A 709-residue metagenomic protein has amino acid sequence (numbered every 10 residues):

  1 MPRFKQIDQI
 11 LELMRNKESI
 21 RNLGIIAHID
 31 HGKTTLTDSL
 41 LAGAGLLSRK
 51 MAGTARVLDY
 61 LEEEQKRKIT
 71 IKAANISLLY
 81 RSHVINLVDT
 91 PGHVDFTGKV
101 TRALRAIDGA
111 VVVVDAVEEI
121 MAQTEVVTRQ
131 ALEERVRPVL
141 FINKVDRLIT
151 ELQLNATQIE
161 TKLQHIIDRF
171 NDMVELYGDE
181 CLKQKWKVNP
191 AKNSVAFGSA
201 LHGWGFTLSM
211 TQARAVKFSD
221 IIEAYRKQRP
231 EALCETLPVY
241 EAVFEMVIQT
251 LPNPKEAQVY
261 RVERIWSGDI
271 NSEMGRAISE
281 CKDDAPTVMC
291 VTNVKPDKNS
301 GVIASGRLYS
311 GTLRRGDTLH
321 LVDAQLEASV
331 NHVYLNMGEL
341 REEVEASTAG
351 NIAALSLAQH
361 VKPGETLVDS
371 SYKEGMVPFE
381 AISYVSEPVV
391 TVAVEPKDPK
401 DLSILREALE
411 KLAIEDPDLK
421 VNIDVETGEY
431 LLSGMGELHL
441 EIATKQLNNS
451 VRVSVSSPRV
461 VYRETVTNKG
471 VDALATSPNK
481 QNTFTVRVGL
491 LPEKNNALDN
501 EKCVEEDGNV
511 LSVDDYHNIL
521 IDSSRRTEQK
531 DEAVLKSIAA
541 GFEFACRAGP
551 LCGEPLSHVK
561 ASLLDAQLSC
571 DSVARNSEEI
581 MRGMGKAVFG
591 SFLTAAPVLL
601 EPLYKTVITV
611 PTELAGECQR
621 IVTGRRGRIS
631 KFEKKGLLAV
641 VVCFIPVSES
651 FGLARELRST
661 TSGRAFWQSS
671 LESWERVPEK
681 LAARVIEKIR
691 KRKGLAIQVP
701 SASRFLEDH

Functional and structural regions predicted by a protein language model:
M1-I29, Q123-D297: P-loop NTPase catalytic nucleotide-binding module
M1-V114, I120, L152-N155, T161 (+1 more regions): P-loop NTPase switch module centered on the Walker A-proximal segment
T35, E235-Q249, N253, I352-S371: Structured, non-catalytic alpha/beta "coupling" segments that mediate domain-domain communication and provide generic
H83, I107-G109, E134-P138, P190-N193 (+3 more regions): Short glycine-/polar-rich loops that comprise or flank the Walker A/P-loop and associated switch/sensor motifs
L87-V88, A196-F197, V291, L432-S433: Short hydrophobic beta-strand that contains or immediately precedes a catalytic carboxylate
V100-A116, I120-A131, V136-F141, V145 (+3 more regions): Extended, hydrophobic alpha-helical segments in both membrane/secreted and soluble proteins
D115-A116, I142-V145, A200-L201, A358 (+1 more regions): A short beta-strand-to-loop transition that corresponds to the Sensor-1 phosphate-sensing loop of AAA+ P-loop ATPases
A156, E160, F170-N171, Y177 (+6 more regions): Accessory interaction regions appended to the cores of large information-processing enzymes
